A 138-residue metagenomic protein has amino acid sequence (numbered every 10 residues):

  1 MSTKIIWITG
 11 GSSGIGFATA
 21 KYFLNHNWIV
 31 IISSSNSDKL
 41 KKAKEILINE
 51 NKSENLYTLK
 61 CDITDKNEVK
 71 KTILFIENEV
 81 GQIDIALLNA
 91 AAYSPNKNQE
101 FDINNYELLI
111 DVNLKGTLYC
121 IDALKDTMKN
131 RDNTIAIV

Functional and structural regions predicted by a protein language model:
K4, Q82-I83, M128-V138: Active-site loop of short-chain dehydrogenase/reductase
S12-G14: Conserved glycine-rich cofactor-binding loop
H26-A43: Conserved glycine-rich Rossmann-like NAD(P)H-binding loop of the short-chain dehydrogenase/reductase
S37, K60-K71, I103: The beta1-alpha1 cofactor-binding region of Rossmann-like NAD(H)/NADP(H)-dependent oxidoreductases
N89-P95: Conserved NAD(P)H cofactor-binding loop of Rossmann-fold oxidoreductase domains
K97-I110: Substrate-binding pocket helix/loop in short-chain dehydrogenase/reductase
I121-D122: A short, exposed helix-loop element centered on a Lys and neighboring polar residues
